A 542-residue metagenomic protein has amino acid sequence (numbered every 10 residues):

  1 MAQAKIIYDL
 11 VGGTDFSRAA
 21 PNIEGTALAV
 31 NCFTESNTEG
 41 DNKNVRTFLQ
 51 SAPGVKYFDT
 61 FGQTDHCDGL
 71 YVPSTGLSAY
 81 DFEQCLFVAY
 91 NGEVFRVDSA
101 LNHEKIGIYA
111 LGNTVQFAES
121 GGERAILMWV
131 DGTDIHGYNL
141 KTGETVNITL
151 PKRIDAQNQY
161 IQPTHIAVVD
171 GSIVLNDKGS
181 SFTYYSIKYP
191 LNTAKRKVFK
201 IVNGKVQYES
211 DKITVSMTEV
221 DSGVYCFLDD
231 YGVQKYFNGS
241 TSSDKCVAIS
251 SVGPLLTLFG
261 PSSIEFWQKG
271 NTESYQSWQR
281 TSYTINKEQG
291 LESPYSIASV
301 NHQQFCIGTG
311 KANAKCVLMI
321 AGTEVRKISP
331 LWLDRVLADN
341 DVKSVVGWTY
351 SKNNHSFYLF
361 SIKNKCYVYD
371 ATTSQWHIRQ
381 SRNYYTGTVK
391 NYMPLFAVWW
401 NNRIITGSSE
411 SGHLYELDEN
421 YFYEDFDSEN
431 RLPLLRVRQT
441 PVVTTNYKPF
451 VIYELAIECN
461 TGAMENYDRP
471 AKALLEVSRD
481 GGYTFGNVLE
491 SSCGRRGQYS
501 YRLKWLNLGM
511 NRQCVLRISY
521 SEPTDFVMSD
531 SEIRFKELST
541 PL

Functional and structural regions predicted by a protein language model:
M1-G122, E288-Q303, T309-L542: Beta-sheet repeat architectures centered on beta-propellers
F61-H66, H103, G107-N113, T145-V346: Beta-propeller and closely related beta-pinwheel folds
A79, F87, F95-V97, M128 (+4 more regions): Assembly/interface hotspot detector across virion components, adhesins/toxins, and nucleic-acid enzymes
A89, D98, D131, N139 (+5 more regions): Acidic surface patches and DE-rich sequence motifs
Q116-P151: Hydrophobic or amphipathic alpha-helical targeting/insertion segments
G143-E144, T183, K188-P190, L414-Y415 (+2 more regions): Short, glycine/charged-enriched secondary-structure capping and boundary segments
